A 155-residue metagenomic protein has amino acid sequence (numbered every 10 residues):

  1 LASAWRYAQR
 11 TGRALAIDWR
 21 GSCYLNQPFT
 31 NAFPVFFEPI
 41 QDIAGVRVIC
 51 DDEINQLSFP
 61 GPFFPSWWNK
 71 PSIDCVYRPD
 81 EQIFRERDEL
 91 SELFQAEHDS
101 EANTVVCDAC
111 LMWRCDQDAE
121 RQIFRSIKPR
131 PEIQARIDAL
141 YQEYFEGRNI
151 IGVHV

Functional and structural regions predicted by a protein language model:
L1-V155: Secretory-pathway glycan-assembly enzymes, especially type II membrane glycosyltransferases that use nucleotide-sugar
